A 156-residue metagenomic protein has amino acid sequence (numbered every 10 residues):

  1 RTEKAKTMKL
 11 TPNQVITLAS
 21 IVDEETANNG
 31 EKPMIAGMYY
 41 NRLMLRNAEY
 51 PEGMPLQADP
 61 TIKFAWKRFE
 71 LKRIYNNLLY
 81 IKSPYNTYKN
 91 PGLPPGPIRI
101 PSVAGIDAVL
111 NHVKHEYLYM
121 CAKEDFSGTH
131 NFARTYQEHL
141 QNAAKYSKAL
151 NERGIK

Functional and structural regions predicted by a protein language model:
R1-K156: Bacterial extracytoplasmic/cell-wall-associated proteins, especially those involved in peptidoglycan
